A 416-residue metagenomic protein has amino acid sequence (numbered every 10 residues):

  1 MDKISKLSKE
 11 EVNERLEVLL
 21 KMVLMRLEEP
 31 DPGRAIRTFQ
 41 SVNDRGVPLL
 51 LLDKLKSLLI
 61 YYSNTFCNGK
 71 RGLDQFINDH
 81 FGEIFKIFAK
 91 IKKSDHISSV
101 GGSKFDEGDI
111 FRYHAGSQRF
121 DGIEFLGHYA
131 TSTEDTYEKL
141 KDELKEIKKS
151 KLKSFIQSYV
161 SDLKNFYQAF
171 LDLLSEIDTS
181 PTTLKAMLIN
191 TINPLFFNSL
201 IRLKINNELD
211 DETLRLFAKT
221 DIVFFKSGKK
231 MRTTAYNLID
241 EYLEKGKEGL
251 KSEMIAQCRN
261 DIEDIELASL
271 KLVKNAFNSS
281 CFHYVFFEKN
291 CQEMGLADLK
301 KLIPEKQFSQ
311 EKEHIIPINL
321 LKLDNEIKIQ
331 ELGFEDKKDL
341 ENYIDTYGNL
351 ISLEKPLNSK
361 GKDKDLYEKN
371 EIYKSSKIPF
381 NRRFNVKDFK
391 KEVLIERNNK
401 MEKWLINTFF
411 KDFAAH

Functional and structural regions predicted by a protein language model:
M1-F120, E124-G127, D363-D365, N370-A415: Glycine- and hydrophobic-rich flexible loops that cap the catalytic core of alpha/beta enzyme folds
K3-E10, E17-V23, E176-M187, Q257 (+2 more regions): Active-site-adjacent structural elements in folded domains
L16-L19, L27-R34, L188-N193, L209 (+2 more regions): Secondary-structure capping and boundary motifs in well-ordered enzyme cores
F39, L51-K56, L209-K219, K229-A235 (+2 more regions): Composition- and surface-driven signal marking solvent-exposed, interaction-prone regions in large proteins
D44, P48, I60-T65, N206 (+5 more regions): Short, well-ordered loop/turn and helix-capping segments at boundaries between secondary-structure elements and domains
L52-L55, T65-G69, N78-D79, E83-F286 (+1 more regions): A cross-family structural signal marking well-folded subdomains
I222-Y343, Y347-L353, S359: Intrinsically disordered, low-complexity N-proximal targeting/linker segments that flank membranes
